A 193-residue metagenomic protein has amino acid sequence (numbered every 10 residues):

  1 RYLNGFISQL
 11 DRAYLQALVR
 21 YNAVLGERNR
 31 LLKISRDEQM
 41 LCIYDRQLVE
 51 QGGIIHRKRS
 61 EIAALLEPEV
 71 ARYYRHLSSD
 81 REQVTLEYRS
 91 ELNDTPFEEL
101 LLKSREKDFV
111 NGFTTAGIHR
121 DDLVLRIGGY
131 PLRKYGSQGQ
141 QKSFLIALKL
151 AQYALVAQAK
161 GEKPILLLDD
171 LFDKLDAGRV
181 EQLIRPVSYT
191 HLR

Functional and structural regions predicted by a protein language model:
R1-L31: Extended, charged alpha-helical "arm/stalk" segments used for dimerization and assembly in large NTPase-driven machines
Q16-V24, K160-L171: Short alpha-helical "patches" and their helix-cap loops
S35-L167, K174-Y189: Conserved NTPase motor "head" modules and their coupling/switch loops across ABC/AAA+ ATPases, GTPases, and GHKL ATPases
